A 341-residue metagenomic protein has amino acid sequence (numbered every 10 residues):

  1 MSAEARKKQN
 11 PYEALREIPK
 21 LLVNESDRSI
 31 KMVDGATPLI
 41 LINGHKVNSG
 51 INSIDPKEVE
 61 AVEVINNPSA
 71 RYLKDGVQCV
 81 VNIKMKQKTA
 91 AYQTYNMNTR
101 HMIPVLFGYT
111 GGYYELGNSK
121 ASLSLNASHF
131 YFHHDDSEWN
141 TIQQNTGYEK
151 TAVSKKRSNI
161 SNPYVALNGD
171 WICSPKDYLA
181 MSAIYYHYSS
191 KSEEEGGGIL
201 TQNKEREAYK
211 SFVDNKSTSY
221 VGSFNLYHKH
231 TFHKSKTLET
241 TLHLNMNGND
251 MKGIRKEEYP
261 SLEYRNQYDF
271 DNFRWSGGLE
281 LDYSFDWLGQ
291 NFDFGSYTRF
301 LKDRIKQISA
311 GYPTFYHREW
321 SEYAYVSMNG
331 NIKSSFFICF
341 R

Functional and structural regions predicted by a protein language model:
P11-A14, R28-K31, E63, K74-M97 (+1 more regions): N-terminal periplasmic accessory domains that precede and gate Gram-negative outer-membrane beta-barrel machines
Y12-H45, C79: Extracytoplasmic beta-strand/coil segments of soluble accessory domains associated with Gram-negative outer-membrane
E17, N43-R71, G112-Y114: Short acidic/polar hinge/loop motifs at secondary-structure boundaries that mediate gating or recognition
V64-I65, Q93-M97, T146-V153, K204-F212 (+2 more regions): Extracytoplasmic loops and strand-loop junctions of Gram-negative outer membrane beta-barrel proteins
N66, Y92-I103, F340-R341: Transmembrane beta-strand segments that form the barrel wall of outer-membrane beta-barrel proteins
G76, Y109, D136-T146, S192-E207 (+4 more regions): Outer-membrane beta-barrel translocator domains and adjoining extracellular loop/strand segments of Gram-negative
V105-H133, Y148-E193, Y220-G222: Transmembrane beta-barrel wall of Gram-negative outer-membrane proteins
Y164-Y188, D214-R341: Face-selective signature of the C-terminal outer-membrane beta-barrel domain
